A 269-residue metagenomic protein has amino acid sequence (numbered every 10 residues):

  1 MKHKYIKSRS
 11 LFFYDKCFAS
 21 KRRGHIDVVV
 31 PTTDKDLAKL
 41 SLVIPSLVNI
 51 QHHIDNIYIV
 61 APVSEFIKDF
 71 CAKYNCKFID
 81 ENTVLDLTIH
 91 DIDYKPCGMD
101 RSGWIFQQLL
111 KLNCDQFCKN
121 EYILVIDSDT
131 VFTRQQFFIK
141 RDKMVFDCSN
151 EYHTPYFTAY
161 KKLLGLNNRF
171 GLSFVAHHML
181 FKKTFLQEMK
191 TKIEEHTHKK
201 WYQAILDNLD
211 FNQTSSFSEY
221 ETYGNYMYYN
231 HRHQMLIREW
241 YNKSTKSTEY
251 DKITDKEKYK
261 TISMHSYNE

Functional and structural regions predicted by a protein language model:
M1-P45: N-proximal low-complexity "stem/linker" segments adjacent to membrane-targeting elements
A38, V63-F70: Short, charged/polar "capping" segments at the starts of alpha-helices and the immediately preceding loops
P45-I54: Short, acidic, metal-binding catalytic loop of nucleotide-sugar glycosyltransferases
I54-S64, I79-T83: Short beta-strand/loop segment that forms part of the nucleotide-sugar
I67-Q116: Active-site-proximal specificity loops/subdomain of glycosyltransferases
I123: Short aromatic/hydrophobic "clamp" motif used to bind/position activated sugar donors
V131-L164: Conserved donor-nucleotide/metal-binding helix-loop-beta segment in metal-dependent transferases, i.e., the alpha-helix
F174-K258: Catalytic core and acceptor-binding pocket of nucleotide-sugar-dependent glycosyltransferases
